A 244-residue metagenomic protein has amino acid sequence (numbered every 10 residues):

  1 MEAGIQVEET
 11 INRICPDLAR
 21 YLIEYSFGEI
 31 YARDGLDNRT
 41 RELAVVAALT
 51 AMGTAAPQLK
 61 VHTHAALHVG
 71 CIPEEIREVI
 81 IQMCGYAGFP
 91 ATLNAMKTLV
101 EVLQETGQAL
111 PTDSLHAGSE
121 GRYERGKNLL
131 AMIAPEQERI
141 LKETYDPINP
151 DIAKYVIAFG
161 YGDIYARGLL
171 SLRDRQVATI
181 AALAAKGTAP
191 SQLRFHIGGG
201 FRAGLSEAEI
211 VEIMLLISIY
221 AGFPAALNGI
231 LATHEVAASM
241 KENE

Functional and structural regions predicted by a protein language model:
M1-T40, A51-G53, L59-K60, T92-L172 (+4 more regions): Acidic, glycine/proline-rich low-complexity segments that act as flexible tails and inter-domain linkers
D37, A55, I72-I76, S171 (+1 more regions): Helix N-cap / loop-to-helix initiation motif
R41-T50, L59, V79-I80, D174-A184 (+2 more regions): Short, structured motif recognition centered on aromatic/hydrophobic residues
E42, A87-P90, S218, F223: Substrate/cofactor-recognition hotspot
A48-A55, A87-G88, A182-A189, G222: Short alpha-helix boundary/capping elements
H62-M96: Hydrophobic/aromatic-rich structural module bridging two neighboring secondary-structure elements via a short loop
A65, A184, G198-A203, L216-I219 (+1 more regions): Short basic/hydrophobic patches in alpha-helices and adjacent helix-turn junctions that form amphipathic surface motifs
P190-L193, I197: Strongly charged, low-complexity linkers/loops
